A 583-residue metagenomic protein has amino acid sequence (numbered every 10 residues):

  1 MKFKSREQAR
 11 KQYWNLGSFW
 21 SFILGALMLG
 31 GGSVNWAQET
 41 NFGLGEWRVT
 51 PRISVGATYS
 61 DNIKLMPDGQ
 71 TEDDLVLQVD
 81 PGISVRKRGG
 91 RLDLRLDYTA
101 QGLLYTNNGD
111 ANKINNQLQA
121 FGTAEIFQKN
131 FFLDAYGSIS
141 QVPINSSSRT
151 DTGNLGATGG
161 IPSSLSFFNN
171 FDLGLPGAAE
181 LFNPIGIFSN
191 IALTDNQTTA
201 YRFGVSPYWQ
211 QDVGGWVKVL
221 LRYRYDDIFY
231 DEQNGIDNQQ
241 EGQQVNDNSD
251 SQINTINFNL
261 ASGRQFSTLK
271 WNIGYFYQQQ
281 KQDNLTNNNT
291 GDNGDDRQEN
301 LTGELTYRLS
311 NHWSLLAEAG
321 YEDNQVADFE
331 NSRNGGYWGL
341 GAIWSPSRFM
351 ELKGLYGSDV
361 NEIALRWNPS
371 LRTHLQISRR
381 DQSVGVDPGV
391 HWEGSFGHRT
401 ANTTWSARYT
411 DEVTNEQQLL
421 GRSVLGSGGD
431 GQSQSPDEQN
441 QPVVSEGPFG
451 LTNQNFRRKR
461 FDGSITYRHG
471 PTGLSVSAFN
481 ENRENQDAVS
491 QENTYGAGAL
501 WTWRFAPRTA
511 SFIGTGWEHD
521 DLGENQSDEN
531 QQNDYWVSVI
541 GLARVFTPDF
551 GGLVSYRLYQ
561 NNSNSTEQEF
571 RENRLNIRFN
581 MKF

Functional and structural regions predicted by a protein language model:
M1-L16: N-terminal secretory signal peptides that target proteins for export/translocation
K4, W20-I23, I513: Compositionally biased, low-structure terminal segments
E7, I23-L24, N35: N-terminal cationic amphipathic segment used for targeting or macromolecule association
S18-G31: Bacterial N-terminal signal peptides
W36-F583: Gram-negative and organellar
